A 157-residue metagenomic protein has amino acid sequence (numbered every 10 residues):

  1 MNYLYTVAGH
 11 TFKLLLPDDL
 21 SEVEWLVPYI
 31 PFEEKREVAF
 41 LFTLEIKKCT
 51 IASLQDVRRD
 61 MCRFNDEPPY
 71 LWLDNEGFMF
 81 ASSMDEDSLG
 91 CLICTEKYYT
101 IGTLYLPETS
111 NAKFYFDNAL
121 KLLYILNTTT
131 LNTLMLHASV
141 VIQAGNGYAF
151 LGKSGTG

Functional and structural regions predicted by a protein language model:
M1-A149, K153: A noncatalytic interaction/capping subdomain that flanks phosphate/NTP-handling catalytic cores
T156: ATP-binding Walker
